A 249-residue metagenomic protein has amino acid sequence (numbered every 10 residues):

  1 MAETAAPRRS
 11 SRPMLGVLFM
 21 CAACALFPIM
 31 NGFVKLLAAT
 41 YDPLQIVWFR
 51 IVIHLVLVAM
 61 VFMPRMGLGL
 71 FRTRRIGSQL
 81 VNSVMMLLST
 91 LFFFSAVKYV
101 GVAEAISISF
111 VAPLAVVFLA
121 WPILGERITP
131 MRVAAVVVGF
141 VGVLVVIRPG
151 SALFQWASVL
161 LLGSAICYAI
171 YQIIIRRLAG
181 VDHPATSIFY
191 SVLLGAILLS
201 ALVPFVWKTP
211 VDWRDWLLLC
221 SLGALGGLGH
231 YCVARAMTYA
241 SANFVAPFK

Functional and structural regions predicted by a protein language model:
A2, Y41-L88, I170, Y190-V206: Transmembrane alpha-helices of multi-pass small-molecule transport proteins
L15-A23, F62, L68-F92, W156-S164 (+1 more regions): Loop-to-transmembrane-helix transition segments
C24-I29, A59, S83-L91, P113-F118 (+4 more regions): Hydrophobic/small/kink-forming positions within alpha-helical transmembrane segments of polytopic membrane proteins
G32-K35, P43-L44, V58, A152-T209 (+1 more regions): Transmembrane alpha-helical segments that form core, pore/gating elements of small-molecule transporters/exporters
L37, I46, R50, A96 (+6 more regions): Hydrophobic/aromatic residues within transmembrane alpha-helices of multi-pass small-molecule transporters
F93, A112-A134: C-terminal transmembrane-helix exit sites in multi-pass transporters
I106-V111, L178-L193, Y231-K249: Helix-helix packing/entry segments at the starts of transmembrane helices
M131-I147, S164: Hydrophobic transmembrane alpha-helices of multi-pass small-molecule transport proteins
